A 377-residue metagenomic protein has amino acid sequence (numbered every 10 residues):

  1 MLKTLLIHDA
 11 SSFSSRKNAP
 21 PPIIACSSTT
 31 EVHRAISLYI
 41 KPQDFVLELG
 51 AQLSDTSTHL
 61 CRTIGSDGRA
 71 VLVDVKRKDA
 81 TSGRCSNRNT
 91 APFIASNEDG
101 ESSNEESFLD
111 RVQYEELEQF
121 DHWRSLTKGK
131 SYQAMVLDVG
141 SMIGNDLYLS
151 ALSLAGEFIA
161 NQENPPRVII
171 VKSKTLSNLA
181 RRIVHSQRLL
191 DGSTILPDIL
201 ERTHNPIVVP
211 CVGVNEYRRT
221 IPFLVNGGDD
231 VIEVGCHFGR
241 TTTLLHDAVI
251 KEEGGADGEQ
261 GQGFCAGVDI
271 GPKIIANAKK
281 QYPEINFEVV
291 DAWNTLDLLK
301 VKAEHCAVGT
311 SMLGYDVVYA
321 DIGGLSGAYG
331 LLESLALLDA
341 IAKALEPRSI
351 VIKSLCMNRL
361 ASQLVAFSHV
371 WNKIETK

Functional and structural regions predicted by a protein language model:
L2-I40, L179-N226: S-adenosyl-L-methionine
E48, E233: Class I SAM-dependent methyltransferase core
Q52-L53, H237: Conserved glycine-rich SAM-binding loop
K76, G271: Conserved SAM/SAH-binding beta-strand->alpha-helix loop
G83-S86, A278-K279: Conserved SAM-binding loop
E116-W123, V290-L296: Conserved SAM/SAH-binding loop
S141-R202, G324-K377: C-terminal substrate-binding/active-site "lid" region of AdoMet-derived donor-dependent transferases
